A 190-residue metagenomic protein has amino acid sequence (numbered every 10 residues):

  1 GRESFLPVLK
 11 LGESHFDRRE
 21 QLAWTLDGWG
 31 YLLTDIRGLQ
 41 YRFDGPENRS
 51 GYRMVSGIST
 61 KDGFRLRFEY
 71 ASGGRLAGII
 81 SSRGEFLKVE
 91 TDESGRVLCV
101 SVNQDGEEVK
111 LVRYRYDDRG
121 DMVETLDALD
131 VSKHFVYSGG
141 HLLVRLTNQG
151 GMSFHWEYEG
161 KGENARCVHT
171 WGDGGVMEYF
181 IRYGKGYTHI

Functional and structural regions predicted by a protein language model:
G1-I190: Extended charged/polar low-complexity repeat regions
